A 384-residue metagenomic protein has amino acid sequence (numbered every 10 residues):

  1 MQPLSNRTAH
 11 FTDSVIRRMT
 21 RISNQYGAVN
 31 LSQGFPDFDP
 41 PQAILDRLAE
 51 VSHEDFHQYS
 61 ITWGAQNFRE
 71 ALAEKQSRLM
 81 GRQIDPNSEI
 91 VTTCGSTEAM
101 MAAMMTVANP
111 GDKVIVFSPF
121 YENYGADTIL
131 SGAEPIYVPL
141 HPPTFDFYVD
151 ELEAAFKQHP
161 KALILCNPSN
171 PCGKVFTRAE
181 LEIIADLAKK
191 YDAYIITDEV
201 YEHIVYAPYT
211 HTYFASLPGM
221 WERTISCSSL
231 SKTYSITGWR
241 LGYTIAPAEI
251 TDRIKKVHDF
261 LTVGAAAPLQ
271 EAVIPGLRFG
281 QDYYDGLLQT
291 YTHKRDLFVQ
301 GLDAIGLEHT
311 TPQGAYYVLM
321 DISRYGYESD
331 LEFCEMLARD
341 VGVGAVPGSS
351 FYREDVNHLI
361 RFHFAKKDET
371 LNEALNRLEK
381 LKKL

Functional and structural regions predicted by a protein language model:
S5-G95, A102, R278-F279, L384: N-terminal small-domain helix-loop-helix segment of the aminotransferase-like
Y26, S131, K190-Y191, I305 (+1 more regions): Helix C-cap/helix->beta junction micro-motif
E74, A154, Y327, M336-A345 (+1 more regions): PLP-dependent enzyme catalytic core of the Aspartate aminotransferase-like
T106-T128: Conserved PLP-anchoring active-site segment centered on the Schiff-base-forming lysine
A133, K190-A193, W221-E222: A short helix->loop->beta-strand "cap" motif at the edges of active sites that frequently abuts
L140-A207: Active-site phosphate-binding strand-loop segment of PLP-dependent enzymes
R223-G314: PLP-dependent aminotransferase class I/II
Y291-T292, I305-D340: Conserved PLP-binding catalytic core of the aspartate aminotransferase-like
